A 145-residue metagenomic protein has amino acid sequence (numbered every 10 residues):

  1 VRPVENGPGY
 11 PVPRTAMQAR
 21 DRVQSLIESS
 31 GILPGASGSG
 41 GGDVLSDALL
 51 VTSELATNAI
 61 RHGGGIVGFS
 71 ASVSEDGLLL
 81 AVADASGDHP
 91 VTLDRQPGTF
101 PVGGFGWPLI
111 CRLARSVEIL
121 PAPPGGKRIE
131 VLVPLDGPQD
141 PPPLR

Functional and structural regions predicted by a protein language model:
V1-Y10, I60-R145: Conserved beta-strand-loop-beta-strand hairpin that lines the nucleotide-binding pocket of ATP/GTP-utilizing enzymes
P3-S25: Short beta-to-alpha transition helix within the HATPase_c
P8-V12, A16, S37, G41 (+1 more regions): Alpha-helix initiation/capping motif
A16, R20, G41-L45, W107: Short, structured helix-loop boundary elements
S25-S53: Conserved short strand/loop->alpha-helix "switch" segment adjacent to the catalytic nucleotide/phosphoryl-transfer site
V51, A56-H62: Short, well-structured hydrophobic secondary-structure segments
